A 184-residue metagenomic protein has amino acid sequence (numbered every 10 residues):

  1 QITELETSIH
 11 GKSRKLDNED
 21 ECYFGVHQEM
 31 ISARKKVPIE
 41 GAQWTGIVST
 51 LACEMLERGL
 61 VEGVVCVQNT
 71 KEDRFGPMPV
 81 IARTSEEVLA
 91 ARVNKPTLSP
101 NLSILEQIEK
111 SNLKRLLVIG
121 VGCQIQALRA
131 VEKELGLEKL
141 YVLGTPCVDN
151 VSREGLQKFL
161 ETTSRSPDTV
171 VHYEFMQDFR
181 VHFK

Functional and structural regions predicted by a protein language model:
Q1-I2: Hydrophobic or amphipathic alpha-helical targeting/insertion segments
T7-K184: Iron-sulfur-associated redox domains of electron-transfer enzymes in respiratory and anaerobic energy metabolism
